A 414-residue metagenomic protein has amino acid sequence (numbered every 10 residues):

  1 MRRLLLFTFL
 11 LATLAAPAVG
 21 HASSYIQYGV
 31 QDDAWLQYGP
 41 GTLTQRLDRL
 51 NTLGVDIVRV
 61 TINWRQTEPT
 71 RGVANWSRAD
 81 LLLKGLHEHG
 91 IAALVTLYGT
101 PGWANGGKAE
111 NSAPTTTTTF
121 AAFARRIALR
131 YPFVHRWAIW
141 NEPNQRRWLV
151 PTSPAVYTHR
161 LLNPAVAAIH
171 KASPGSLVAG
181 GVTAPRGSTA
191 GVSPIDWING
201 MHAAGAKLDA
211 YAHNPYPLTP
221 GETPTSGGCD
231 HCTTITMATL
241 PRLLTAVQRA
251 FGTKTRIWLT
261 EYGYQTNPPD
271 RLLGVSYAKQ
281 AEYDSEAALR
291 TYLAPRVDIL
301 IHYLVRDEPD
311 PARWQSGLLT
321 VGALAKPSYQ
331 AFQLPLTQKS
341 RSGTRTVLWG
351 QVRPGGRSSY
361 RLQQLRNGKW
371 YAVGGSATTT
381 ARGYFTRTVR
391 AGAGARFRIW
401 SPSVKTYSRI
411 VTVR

Functional and structural regions predicted by a protein language model:
M1-A22: Secretory targeting and sorting signals
S24-Y28, G54-D56, H89-A93, P132-R136 (+4 more regions): Short, well-ordered coil/turn segments that N-cap beta-strands
V30, V58, L86, I127 (+7 more regions): Conserved, mostly hydrophobic/aromatic
G39-T42, E68-R78, A104-T239, T266-S285 (+1 more regions): Active-site cleft segment of glycoside hydrolase catalytic domains centered on the general acid/base Glu
T42-R65, A92-L94: Catalytic domains of carbohydrate-active enzymes, especially glycoside hydrolases
T70, N75, R130, A138 (+4 more regions): Aromatic-rich peripheral "rim/lid" segments of glycoside hydrolase catalytic domains that contact and position glycan
A372-R382: Solvent-exposed serine/threonine-rich low-complexity stretches and specific carbohydrate-binding patches
G383-R387: Short strand-edge motifs at loop-to-beta-strand transitions and within beta-strands of extracellular beta-rich domains
